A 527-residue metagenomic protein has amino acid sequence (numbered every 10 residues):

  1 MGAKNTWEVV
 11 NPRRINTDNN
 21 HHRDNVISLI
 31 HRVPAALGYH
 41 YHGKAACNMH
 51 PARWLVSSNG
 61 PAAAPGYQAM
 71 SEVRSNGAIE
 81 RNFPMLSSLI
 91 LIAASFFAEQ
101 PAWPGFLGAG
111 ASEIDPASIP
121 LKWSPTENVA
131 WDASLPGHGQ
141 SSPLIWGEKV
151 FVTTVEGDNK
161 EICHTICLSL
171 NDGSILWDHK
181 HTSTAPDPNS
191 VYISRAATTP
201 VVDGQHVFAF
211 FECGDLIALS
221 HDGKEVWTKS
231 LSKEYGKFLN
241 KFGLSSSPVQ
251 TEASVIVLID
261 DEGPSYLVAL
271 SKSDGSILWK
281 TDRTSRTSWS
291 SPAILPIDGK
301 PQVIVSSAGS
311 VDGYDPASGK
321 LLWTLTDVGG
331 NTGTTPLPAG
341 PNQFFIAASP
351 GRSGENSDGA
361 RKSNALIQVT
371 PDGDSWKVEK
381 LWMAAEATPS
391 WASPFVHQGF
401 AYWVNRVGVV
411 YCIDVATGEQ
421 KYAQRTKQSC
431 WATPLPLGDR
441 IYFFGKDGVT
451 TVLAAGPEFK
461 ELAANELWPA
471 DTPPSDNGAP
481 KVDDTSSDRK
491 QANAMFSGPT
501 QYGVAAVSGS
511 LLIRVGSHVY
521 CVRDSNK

Functional and structural regions predicted by a protein language model:
M1, E8-V10, I15, V26 (+2 more regions): Hydrophobic alpha-helical signal/anchor motif
N16-H22, L37-Y39: Intrinsic low-complexity, disordered N-terminal segments enriched in polar/charged/small residues
Y67-P84: Short, Lys/Arg-enriched N-terminal segments with co-localized hydrophobic residues within the first ~10-30 amino acids
L89-E99: Hydrophobic h-region of N-terminal signal peptides that target proteins for export in Gram-negative bacteria
F97-K527: Noncatalytic, solvent-exposed loop/strand surfaces of beta-propeller-type extracellular/periplasmic domains
